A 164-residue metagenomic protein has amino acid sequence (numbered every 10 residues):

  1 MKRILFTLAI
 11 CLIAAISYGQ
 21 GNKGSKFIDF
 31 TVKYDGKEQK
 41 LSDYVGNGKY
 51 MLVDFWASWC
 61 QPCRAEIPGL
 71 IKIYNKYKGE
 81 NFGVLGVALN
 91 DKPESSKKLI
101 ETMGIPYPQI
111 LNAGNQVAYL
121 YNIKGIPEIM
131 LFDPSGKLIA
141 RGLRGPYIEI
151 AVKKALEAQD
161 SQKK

Functional and structural regions predicted by a protein language model:
M1-N22: Bacterial Sec-dependent N-terminal signal peptides
D29-Y50: A short beta-strand-turn-helix
G48-M51, F55-W59, G125: Short pre-active-site segment immediately N-terminal to redox-active cysteine/selenocysteine motifs in thiol-based
L52-D54, G86, M130: Hydrophobic beta-strand core positions in alpha/beta domains
F55-K72: Conserved redox-active cysteine motifs that mediate thiol-disulfide chemistry, especially di-cysteine Cys-X(1-2)-Cys
E80-S95, I105-G114: Thiol-based oxidoreductase modules, predominantly thioredoxin-like and allied folds used for disulfide exchange
L99-I105, N112-L156: Thiol/disulfide oxidoreductase modules built on the thioredoxin-like
D160-K164: Non-globular targeting/processing and membrane-anchoring segments
